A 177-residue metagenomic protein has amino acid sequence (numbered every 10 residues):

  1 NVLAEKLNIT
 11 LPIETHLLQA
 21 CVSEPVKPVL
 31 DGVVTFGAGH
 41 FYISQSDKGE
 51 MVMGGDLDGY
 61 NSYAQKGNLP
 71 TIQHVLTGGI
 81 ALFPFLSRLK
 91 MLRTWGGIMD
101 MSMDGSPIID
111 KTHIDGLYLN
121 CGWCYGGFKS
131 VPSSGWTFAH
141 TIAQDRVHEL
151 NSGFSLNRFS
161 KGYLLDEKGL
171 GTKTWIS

Functional and structural regions predicted by a protein language model:
N1-D115, W175-S177: Active-site substrate-recognition segment that forms the wall of the catalytic cavity or substrate channel
H113-S177: C-terminal lid/capping helical subdomain adjacent to the catalytic/cofactor pocket in oxidative enzymes
